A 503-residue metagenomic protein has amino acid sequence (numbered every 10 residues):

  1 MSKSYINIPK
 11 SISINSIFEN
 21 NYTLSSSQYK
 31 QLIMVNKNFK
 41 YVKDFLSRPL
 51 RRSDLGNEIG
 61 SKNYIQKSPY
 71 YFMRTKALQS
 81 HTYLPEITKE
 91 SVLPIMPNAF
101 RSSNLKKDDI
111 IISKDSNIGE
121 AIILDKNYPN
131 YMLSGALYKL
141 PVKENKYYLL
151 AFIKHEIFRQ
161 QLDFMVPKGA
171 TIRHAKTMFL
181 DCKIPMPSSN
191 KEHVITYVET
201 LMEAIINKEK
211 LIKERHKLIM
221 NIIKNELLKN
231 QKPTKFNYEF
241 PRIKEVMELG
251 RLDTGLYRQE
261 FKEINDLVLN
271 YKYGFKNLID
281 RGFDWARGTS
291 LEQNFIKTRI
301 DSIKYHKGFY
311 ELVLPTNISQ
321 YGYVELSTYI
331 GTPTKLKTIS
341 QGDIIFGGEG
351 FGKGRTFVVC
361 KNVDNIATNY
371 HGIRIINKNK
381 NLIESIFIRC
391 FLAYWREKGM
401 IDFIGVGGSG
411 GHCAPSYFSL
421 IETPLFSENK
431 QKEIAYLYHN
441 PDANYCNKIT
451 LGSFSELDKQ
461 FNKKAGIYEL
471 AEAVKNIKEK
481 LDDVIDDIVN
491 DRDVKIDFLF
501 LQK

Functional and structural regions predicted by a protein language model:
M1-S61, S188-D301, S427-K503: Non-catalytic DNA-recognition/assembly elements of restriction-modification systems
F39-K62, K76-K107, D280-I300, P315-Q341: Sequence-specific dsDNA recognition surfaces
S61-Y70, L84-S91, S102-L105, I122-G135 (+4 more regions): Short, surface-exposed loop/turn microsegments at beta-strand edges and helix-strand junctions
S68-L78: Short, contiguous, helix-prone interaction/anchoring segments in small proteins
R101-S102, S113-I153, G347-L392: A short beta-sheet element
N130-Y138, K168-H193, N365-I373, V406-E433 (+2 more regions): A short glycine-rich beta-alpha junction/loop motif
Y147-R173, I386-R396, D402-V406, A414: Short, positively charged
